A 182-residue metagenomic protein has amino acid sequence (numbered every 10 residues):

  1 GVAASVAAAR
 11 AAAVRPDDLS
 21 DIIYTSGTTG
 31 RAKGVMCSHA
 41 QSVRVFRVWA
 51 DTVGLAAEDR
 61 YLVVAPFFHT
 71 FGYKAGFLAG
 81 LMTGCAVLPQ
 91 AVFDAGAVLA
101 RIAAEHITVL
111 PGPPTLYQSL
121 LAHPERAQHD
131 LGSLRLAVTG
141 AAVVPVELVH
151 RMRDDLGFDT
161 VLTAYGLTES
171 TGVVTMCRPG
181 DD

Functional and structural regions predicted by a protein language model:
G1, K33-M36, V63, C85-F93 (+1 more regions): Short beta-strand->loop structural element characteristic of the AMP-binding/adenylate-forming
S5-Y24, R31, G54-R60: Conserved pre-ATP/AMP-binding loop-to-beta segment of ANL
S20-R47, T175: Conserved AMP-binding A3 loop
S26-G34, H39, G84, T108 (+3 more regions): Conserved phosphate-binding and hydrolysis motifs of nucleotide-dependent enzymes
V43-R60, F68-V109, H123: Conserved AMP-binding/adenylation subdomain of ANL enzymes
D94, T115-Y117, V144: Alpha-helix capping/helix-boundary segments
A104-G112, L121-D182: Gly/Ser/Thr-rich phosphate-binding loop
